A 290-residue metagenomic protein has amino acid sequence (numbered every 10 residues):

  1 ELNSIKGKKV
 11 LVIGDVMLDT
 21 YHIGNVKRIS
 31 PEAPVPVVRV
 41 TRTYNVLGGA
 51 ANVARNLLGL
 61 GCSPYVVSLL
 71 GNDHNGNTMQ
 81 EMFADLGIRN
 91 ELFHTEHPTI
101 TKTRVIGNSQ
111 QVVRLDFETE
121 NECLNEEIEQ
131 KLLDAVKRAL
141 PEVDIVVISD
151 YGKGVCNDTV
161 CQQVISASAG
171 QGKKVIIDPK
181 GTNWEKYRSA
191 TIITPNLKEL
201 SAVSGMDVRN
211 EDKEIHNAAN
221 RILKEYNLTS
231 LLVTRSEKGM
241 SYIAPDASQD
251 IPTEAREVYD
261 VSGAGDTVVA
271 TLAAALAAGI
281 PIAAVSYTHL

Functional and structural regions predicted by a protein language model:
E1-K27: Positively charged, low-complexity intrinsically disordered leader regions
K8, P31, V35-T101: Substrate-binding N-lobe of the ribokinase-like
L11-I13, R114, I145-V147, I176 (+2 more regions): Structural motif
T41-N45, P252-S262: Short pre-catalytic strand/loop immediately N-terminal to key active-site residues, enriched for Gly-Thr
E91-H97, R104-L140: Conserved phosphate-binding/catalytic loop of the ribokinase/pfkB sugar-kinase fold
V143-V155: Short acidic, glycine-rich surface-loop motifs adjacent to enzyme active sites
K153-S248: Conserved phosphate/ATP/ADP-binding segment of small-molecule kinases
T288-H289: Conserved small/polar residues in nucleotide/adenosyl-binding loops
